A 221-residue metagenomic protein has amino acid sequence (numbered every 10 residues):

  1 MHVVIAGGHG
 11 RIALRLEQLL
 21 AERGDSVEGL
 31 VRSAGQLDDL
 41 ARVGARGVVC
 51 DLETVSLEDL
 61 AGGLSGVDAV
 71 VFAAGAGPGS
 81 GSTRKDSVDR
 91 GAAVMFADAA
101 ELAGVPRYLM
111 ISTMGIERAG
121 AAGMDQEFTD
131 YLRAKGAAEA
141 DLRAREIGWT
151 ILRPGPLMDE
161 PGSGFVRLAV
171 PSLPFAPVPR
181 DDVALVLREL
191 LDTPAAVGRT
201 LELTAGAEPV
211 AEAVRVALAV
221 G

Functional and structural regions predicted by a protein language model:
M1-D25: N-terminal Rossmann NAD(P)H-binding glycine-rich loop of SDR-like oxidoreductase domains
I12, V70, L152, V183-L187 (+1 more regions): Non-catalytic, hydrophobic alpha-helical segments
S26-E28, A34, A76-D141, R145 (+1 more regions): Conserved Rossmann-fold NAD(P)-dependent oxidoreductase catalytic core, especially the SDR/UDP-sugar
G29-M95, A99-L102, L191-A195: NAD(P)H-binding glycine-rich loop region in Rossmannoid oxidoreductase-like domains and their noncatalytic homologs
R118, T150-A169, L203: Flexible, glycine-rich beta-alpha linker
G120, P161-V166, L190-R199: Glycine/proline-rich active-site loop of Rossmann-fold NAD(P)-dependent oxidoreductases
A134, P174-E189, R199: Substrate-positioning beta->alpha
L190-V214: Core catalytic loop region at the nicotinamide-binding pocket of NAD(P)H-dependent oxidoreductases
